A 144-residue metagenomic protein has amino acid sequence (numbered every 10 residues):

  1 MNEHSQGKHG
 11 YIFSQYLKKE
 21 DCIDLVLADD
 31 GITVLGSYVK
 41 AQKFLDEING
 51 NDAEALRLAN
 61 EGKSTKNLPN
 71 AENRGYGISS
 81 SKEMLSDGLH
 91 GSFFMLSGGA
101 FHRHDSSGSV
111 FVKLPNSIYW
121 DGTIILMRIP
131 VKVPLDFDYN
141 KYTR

Functional and structural regions predicted by a protein language model:
M1-K19, I78-D87: Conserved ATP-binding N-box helix of the HATPase_c
M1-S5, G31-V34, N60-K63: Short, well-ordered alpha-helical segments in soluble proteins
S5-Y11, D30-T33, Y139-T143: Short charge-dense sequence patches
H9, E20-C22, W120-G122: A general secondary-structure signal for short beta-strands and their flanking turns/coil in non-transmembrane regions
S14-L17, A28-D30, N73-R74, L96-S97: Short His-Asn-centered micro-motif
L17-T33, S37, Q42-D46: Short beta-strand-loop-beta element adjacent to the nucleotide/active-site pocket used for signaling
L45-A53, L58-R144: Flexible, glycine-/charge-rich segments associated with ATP-binding catalytic modules
